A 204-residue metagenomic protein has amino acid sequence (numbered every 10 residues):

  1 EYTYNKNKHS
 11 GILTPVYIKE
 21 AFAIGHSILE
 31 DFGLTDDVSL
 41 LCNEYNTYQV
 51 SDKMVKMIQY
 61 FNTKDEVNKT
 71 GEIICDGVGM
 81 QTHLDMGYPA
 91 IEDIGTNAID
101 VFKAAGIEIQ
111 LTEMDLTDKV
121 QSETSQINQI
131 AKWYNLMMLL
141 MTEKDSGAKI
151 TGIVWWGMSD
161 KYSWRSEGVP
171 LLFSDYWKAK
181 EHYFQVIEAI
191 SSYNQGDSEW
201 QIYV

Functional and structural regions predicted by a protein language model:
Y2-G11, I94-Q110, M114-V204: Aromatic-rich peripheral "rim/lid" segments of glycoside hydrolase catalytic domains that contact and position glycan
I12-A21, Y60-N68: Acidic, His- and aromatic-enriched active-site or binding-groove loops in soluble protein domains that engage sugars
T14-M54, Q110-E113, G152-M158: Aromatic-lined carbohydrate-recognition surfaces of secreted/lumenal glycan-active proteins
G25, L29, F61, F102 (+1 more regions): Hydrophobic positions in alpha-helices of CheY-like receiver
L34-S39, G71-G77, A105-E108, A148-T151: Short, well-ordered coil/turn segments that N-cap beta-strands
T47-V50, D85-Y88, D118: Short, small-residue-enriched loops and turns at beta-alpha junctions that line or gate enzyme active sites
Q49-V67, P89-I99: Distinct, well-ordered alpha-helical segments
I73, Q81-G87, W156-G157: His-enriched metal-coordination microenvironments in redox/metal-binding proteins
